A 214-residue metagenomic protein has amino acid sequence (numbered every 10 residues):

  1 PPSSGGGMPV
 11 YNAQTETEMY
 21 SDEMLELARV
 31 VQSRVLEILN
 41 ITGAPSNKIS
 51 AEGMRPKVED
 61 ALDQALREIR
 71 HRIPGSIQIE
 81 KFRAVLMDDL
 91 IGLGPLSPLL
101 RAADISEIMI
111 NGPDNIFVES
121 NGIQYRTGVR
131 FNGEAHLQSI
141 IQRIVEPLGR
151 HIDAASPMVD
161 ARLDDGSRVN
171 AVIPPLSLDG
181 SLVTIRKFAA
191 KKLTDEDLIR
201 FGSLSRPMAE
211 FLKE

Functional and structural regions predicted by a protein language model:
P1-Y125: N-terminal anchoring/assembly modules that precede and organize ATP-driven motor systems
A102, I110, N115-E214: P-loop NTP-binding catalytic core
